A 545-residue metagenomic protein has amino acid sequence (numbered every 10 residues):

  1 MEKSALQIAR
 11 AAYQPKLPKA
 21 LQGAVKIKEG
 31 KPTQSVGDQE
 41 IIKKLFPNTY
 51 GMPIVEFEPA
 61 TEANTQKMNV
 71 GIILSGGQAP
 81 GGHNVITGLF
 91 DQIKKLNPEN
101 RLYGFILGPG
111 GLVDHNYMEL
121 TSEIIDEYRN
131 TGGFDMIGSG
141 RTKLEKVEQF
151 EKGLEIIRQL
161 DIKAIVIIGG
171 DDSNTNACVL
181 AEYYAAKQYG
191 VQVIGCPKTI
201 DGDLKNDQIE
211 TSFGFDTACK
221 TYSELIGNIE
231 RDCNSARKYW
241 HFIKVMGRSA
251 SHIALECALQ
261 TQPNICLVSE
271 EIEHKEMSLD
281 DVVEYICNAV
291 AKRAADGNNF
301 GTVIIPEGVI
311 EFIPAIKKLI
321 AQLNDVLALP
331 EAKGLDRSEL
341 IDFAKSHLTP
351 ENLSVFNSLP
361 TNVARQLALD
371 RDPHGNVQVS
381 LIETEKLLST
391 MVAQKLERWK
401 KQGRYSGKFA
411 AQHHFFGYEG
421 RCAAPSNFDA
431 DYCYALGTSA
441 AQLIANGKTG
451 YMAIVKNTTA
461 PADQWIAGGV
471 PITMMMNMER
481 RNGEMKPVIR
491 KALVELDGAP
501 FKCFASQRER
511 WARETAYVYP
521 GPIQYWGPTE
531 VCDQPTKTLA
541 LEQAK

Functional and structural regions predicted by a protein language model:
M1-A24, I316-A321, G334-K545: C-terminal non-catalytic interaction/assembly regions of soluble proteins
M1-P18, A63-V113: N-terminal phosphate-binding or glycine-rich loops at protein starts, especially the Walker A/P-loop of NTPases
G30-A63, L112-K163, I200, T211-D216 (+2 more regions): Glycine-rich oxoanion-binding loops at beta->alpha junctions
T65-I73, Y128-G140, K198-E210, S235-K238 (+1 more regions): Gly-rich Lys/Arg/Thr-decorated short loops/hinges at beta-loop-alpha junctions or inter-strand turns that position
N69-A79, D135-G140, K163-G169, W240-V245 (+3 more regions): Short glycine-rich or small-residue beta-strand-to-loop segments that form or flank ligand, phosphate, metal/Fe-S
S75-G77, F105-G110, R141-T142, G170-D171 (+5 more regions): Short, ordered loop/turn segments at secondary-structure junctions
A79-L89, L112-V113, K146-F150, D171-V179 (+3 more regions): Short glycine/serine/threonine-rich phosphate/pyrophosphate-binding segments that cradle anionic phosphate groups
N100, I167-G169, T175-Q192, D207-K408: Accessory alpha-helical/coil subdomains and C-terminal extensions that flank or cap enzyme catalytic cores
